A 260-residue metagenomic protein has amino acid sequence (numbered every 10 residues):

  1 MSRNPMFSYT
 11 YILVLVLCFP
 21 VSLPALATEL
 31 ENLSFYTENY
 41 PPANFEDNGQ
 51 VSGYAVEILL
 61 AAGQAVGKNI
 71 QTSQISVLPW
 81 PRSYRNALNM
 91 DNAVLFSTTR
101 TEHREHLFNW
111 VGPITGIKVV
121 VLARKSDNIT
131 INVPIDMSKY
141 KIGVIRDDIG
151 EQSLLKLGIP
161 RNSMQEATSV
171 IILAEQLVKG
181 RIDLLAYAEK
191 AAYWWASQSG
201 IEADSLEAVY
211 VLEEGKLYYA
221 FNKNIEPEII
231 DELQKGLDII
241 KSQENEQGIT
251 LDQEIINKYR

Functional and structural regions predicted by a protein language model:
T28-H106, E166: Extracytoplasmic small-molecule ligand-binding "clamshell" domains of the periplasmic binding protein/Venus flytrap
L30-F45, S52, N132-D148, D183 (+1 more regions): Short loop->beta-strand "edge-of-pocket" segments that line small-molecule binding or catalytic clefts across diverse
T37-P41, G116-V120, G200-L237, N257-R260: Periplasmic-binding protein-like
G53-A65, Y140, D148, Y219-R260: Extended ligand-binding regions for polar small-molecule ligands
L60, S73-M137, I149-G150, A208-L212: Acidic, polar ligand-binding/catalytic clefts
N69, S76-V77, P81-A93, N109 (+2 more regions): Short helices/loops that flank or line small-molecule/ion binding pockets
I70-T72, I149-T168, A203-D204, L237-R260: Ligand-binding clefts/hinges and TM-proximal coupling segments of bilobed small-molecule sensing domains
F96-L107, D183-E213: A ligand-binding cleft/hinge motif common to bilobed small-molecule-binding domains
